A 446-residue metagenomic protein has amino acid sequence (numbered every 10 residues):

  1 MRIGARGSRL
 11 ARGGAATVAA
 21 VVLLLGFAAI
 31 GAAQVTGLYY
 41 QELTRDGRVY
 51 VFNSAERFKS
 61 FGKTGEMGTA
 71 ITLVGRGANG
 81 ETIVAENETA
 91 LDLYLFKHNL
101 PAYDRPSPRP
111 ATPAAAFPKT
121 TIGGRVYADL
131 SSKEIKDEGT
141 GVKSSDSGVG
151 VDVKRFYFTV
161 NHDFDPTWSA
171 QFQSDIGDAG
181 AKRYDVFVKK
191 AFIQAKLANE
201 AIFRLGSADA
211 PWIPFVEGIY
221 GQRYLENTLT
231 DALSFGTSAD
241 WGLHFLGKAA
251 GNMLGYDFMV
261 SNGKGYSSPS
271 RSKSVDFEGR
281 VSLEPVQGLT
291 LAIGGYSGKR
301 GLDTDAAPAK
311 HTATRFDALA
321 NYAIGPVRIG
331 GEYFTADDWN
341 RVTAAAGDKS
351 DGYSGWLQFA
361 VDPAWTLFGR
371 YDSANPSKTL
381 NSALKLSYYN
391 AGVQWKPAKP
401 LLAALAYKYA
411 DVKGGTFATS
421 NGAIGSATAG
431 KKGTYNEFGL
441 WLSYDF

Functional and structural regions predicted by a protein language model:
M1-R12: N-terminal secretory signal peptides that target proteins for export/translocation
A15-A28: Bacterial N-terminal signal peptides
G31-V35: Boundary at the C-terminal end of the N-terminal hydrophobic targeting segment
Y40-T64: N-terminal targeting signals for Sec/Tat export/insertion, comprising classic cleavable signal peptides
S54-R57, G65, G77, N87-T89 (+3 more regions): A mature extracytoplasmic/lumenal domain signature
E66-P108: Mid-chain, structured segments of secreted extracytoplasmic proteins
P113-D137, S145-G263, R271-E278, S282-I293 (+3 more regions): Outer membrane beta-barrel
Y127-D129, K133-D137, G141-S145, R183 (+5 more regions): Outer-membrane beta-barrel pore domains
